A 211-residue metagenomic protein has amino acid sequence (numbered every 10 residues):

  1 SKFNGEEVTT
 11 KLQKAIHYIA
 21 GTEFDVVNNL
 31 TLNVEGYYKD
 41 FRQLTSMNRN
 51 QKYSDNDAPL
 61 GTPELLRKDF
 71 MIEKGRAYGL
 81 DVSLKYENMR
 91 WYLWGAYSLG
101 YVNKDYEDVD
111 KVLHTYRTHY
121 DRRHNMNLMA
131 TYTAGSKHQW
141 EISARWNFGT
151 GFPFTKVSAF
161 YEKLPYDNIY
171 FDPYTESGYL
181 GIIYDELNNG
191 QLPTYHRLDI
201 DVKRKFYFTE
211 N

Functional and structural regions predicted by a protein language model:
S1-F3, G36, T45-Q51, D57-P59 (+3 more regions): Outer-membrane beta-barrel translocator domains and adjoining extracellular loop/strand segments of Gram-negative
S1-N33, Y38-F41, K52, A58-E87 (+2 more regions): Outer-membrane beta-barrel signature, preferentially recognizing the C-terminal barrel domain of Gram-negative
K2, G61-E64, D110-K111, T175 (+1 more regions): General secondary-structure edge motif
Q13, E23-D25, N29, K85-M89 (+3 more regions): Structural signature of outer-membrane beta-barrel channels/translocons
I16, N28, L32, L44-Q51 (+5 more regions): A generic structural micro-environment signature that highlights single residues at secondary-structure boundaries
Y38-D40, L60-P153: Gram-negative outer-membrane beta-barrel transporters
S46-N48, N56-G61, D108, T118-R122 (+1 more regions): Glycine-rich loops and low-complexity Gly/Arg-rich segments that provide flexible linkers or classic glycine-based
T115-N211: Conserved C-terminal beta-signal and adjacent last beta-strands/turns of outer-membrane beta-barrel proteins
